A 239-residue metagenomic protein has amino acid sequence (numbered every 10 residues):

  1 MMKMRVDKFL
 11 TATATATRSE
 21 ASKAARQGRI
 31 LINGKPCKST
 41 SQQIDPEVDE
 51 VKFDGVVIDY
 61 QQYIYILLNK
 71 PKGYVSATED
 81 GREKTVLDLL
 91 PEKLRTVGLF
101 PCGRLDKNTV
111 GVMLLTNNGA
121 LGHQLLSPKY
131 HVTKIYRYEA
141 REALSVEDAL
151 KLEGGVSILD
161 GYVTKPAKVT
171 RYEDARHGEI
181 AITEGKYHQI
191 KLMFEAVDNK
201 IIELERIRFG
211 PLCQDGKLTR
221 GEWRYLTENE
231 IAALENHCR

Functional and structural regions predicted by a protein language model:
M2-R239: Basic, flexible Lys/Arg- and Gly-enriched helix-loop patches that mediate nucleic-acid binding at interfaces with rRNA
